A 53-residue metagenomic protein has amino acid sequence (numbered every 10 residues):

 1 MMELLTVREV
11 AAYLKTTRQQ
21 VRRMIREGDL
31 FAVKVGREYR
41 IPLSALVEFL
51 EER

Functional and structural regions predicted by a protein language model:
M1-Q20: Polyanion-binding surface elements
T6-V7, F31-R53: Short helix-start
L14-R40: Major-groove DNA-recognition helix of helix-turn-helix-type DNA-binding domains
